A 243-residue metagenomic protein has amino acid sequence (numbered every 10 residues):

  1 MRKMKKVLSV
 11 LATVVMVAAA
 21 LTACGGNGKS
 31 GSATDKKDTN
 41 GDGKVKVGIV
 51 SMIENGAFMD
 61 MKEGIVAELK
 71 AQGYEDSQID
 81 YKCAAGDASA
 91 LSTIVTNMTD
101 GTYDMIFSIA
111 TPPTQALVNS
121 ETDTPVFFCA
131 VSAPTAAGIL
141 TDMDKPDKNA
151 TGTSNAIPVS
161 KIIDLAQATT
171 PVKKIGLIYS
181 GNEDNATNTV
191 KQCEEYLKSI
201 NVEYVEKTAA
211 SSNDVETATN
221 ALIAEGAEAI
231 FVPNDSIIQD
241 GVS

Functional and structural regions predicted by a protein language model:
M1-K46, K70-A71: Short, low-complexity disordered leader/linker segments with a strong preference for bacterial N-terminal type II
D38-G41, V45-V66, Q72, D80-S89 (+2 more regions): Extracytoplasmic "Venus flytrap"
V47, I65, G152-I200: An alpha-beta-alpha
A57-E68, A90, I94, I109-P113 (+6 more regions): Stable alpha-helical elements in mature extracytoplasmic
K70-L91, E194-S212: Short beta-strand elements in bilobed, periplasmic/extracellular small-molecule ligand-binding domains
D80-T141, D235-S243: Beta-alpha junction/loop-to-helix N-cap segments that form part of ligand/metal-binding clefts
S108-A110, I178, N185, P233: Replace "coordinates the UDP/GDP/TDP-sugar" with "coordinates nucleotide-activated sugar donors
D184-S243: Pocket-lining segment of extracytoplasmic ligand-binding domains
